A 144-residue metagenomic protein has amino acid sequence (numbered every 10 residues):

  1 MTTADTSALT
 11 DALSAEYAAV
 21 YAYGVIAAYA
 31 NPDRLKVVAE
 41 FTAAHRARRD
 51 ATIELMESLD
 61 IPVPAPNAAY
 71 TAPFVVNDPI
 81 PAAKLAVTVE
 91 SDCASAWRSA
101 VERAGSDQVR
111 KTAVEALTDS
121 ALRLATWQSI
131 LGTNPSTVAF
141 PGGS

Functional and structural regions predicted by a protein language model:
M1-S144: All-alpha RGS (Regulator of G-protein Signaling) helical domain and cognate RGS-like helical scaffolds
